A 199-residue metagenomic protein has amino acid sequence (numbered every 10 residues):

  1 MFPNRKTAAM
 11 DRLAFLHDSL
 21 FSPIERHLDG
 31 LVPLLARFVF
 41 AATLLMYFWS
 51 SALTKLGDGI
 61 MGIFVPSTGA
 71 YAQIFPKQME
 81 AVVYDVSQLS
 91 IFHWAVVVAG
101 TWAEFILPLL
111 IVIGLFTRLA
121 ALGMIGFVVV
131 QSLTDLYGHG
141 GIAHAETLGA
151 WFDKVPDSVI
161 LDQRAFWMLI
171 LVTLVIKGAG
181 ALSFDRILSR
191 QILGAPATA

Functional and structural regions predicted by a protein language model:
F2-Q78, S87-I106, I113-A199: Extended, low-polarity transmembrane helix blocks
